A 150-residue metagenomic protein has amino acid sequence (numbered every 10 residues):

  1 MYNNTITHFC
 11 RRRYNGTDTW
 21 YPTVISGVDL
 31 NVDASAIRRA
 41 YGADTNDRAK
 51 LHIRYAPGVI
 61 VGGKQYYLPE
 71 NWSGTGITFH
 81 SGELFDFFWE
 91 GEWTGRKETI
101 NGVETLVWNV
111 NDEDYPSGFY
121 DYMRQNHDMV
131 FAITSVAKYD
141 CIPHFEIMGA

Functional and structural regions predicted by a protein language model:
M1-S26: N-terminal intrinsically disordered, low-complexity, charge/repeat-rich segments that act as generic
P22-A150: Short, conserved turn/kink motifs that form compact alpha/beta structural patches or helix kinks used as
